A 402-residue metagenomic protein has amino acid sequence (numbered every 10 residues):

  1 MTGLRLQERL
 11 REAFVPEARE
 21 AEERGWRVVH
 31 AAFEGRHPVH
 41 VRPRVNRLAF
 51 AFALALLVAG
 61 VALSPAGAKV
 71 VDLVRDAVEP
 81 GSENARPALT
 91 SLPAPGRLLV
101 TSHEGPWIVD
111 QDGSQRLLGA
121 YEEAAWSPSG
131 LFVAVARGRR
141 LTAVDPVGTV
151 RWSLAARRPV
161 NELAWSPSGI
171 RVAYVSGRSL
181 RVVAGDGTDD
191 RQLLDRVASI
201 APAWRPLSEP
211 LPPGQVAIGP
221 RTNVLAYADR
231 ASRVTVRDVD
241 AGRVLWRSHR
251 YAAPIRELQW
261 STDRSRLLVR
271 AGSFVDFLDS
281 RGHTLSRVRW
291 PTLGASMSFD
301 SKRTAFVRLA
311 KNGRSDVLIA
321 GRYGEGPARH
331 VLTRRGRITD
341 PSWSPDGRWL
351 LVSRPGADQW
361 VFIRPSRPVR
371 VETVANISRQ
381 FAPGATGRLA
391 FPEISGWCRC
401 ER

Functional and structural regions predicted by a protein language model:
M1-V29: A short, acidic loop/turn at secondary-structure junctions
R9-A13, E20-A21, R44-R402: Sequence signature of WD/YWTD-type beta-propeller architectures
V28-R42: Juxtamembrane low-complexity tails/linkers enriched in Ser/Thr-Pro and polybasic
